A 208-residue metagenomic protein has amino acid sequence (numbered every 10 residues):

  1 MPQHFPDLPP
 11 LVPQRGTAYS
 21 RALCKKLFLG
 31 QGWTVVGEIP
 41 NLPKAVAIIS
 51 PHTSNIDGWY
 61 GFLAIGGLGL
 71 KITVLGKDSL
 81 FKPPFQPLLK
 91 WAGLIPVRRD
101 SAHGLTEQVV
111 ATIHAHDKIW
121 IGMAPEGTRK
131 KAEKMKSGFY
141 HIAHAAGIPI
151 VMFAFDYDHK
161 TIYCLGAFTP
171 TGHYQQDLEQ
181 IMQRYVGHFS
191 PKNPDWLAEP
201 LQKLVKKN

Functional and structural regions predicted by a protein language model:
P2-R15, Y19, A102-N208: Non-catalytic C-terminal accessory region of glycerolipid acyltransferases and related lyso-lipid remodeling enzymes
G16-H52: Helix-to-loop junction immediately C-terminal to a conserved catalytic motif
C24-F28, S50-H52, P96-S101, T128-K130: Short, flexible loop segments at the rims of nucleotide/cofactor-binding pockets, characterized by
L29, G66, H144: Anion (oxyanion) recognition and catalysis
G32-P40, Y60-G61, E107-V110, S137: A generic local structural motif
E38-D100, Y157: Catalytic core of membrane glycerolipid acyltransferases/transacylases, capturing the structured, soluble-facing
